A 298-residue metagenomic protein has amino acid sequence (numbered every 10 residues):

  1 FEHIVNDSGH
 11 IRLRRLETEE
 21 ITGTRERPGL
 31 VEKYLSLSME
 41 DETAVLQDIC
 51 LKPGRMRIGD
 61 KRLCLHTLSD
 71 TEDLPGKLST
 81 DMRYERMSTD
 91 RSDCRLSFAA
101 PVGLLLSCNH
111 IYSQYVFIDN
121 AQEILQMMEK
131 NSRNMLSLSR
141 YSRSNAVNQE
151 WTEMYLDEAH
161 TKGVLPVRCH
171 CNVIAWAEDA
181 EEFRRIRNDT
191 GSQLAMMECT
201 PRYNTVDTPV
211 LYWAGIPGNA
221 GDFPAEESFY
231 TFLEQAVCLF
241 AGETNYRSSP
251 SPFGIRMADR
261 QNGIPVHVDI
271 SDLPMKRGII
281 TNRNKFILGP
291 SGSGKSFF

Functional and structural regions predicted by a protein language model:
F1-T244: Extended, folded cores of ATP/NTP-driven motor/assembly subunits in large transport and secretion machines
K162-V164, Y246, M257, K276: Generic structural signal for short, flexible, solvent-exposed coil/loop and linker residues
T231, A236-P265: Pre-P-loop entry segment of helicase/translocase ATPase cores
P252-F298: Glycine-rich phosphate-binding loop of nucleotide-binding enzymes
